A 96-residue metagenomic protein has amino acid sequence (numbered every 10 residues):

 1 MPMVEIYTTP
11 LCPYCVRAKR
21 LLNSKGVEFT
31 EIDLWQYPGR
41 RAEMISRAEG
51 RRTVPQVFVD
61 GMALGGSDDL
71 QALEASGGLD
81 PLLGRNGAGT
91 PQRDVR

Functional and structural regions predicted by a protein language model:
M1-T30: Local sequence-structure signature of Cys/Sec-based thiol-disulfide redox active-site neighborhoods
Y7, W35, M62: Anionic group-transfer/hydrolysis microenvironments
V16, G39, G65: Residues that form or flank phosphate/diphosphate-binding pockets in enzymes that use nucleotide phosphates
K25, E31-Q36, D69: Positively charged, proline/Ser/Thr-rich regional signature most characteristic of the Rhodanese/CDC25-like
L34-R52, P81-R85, G89: Thioredoxin-like thiol-disulfide oxidoreductase module
E49-F58, D68: Structural micro-motif
V59-G89: Non-catalytic, surface beta->alpha helical segment in thiol-disulfide oxidoreductase systems
G89-R96: Charge-patterned, long linear interaction tracts outside catalytic cores
